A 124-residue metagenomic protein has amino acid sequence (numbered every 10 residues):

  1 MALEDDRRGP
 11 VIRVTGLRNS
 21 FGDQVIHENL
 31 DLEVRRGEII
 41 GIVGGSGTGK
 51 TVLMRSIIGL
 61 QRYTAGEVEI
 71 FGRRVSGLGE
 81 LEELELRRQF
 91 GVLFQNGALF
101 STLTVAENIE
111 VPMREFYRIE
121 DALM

Functional and structural regions predicted by a protein language model:
M1-R18: ABC-family P-loop ATPase nucleotide-binding domain
V43-G45: The feature captures the beta-strand-to-loop junction immediately N-terminal to the Walker
I58: Helix-to-loop junction immediately C-terminal to a conserved catalytic motif
E67-E69, R73: ATP-binding/catalytic-site motifs of ATP-hydrolyzing domains
V75-G91, E115-Y117, D121: ABC ATPase NBD coupling module
Q89-F90, F94-A98, L103: ABC ATPase nucleotide-binding domain signature
T102-P112: Short coil-to-helix segment of the ABC ATPase nucleotide-binding domain corresponding to the Q-loop/switch region
